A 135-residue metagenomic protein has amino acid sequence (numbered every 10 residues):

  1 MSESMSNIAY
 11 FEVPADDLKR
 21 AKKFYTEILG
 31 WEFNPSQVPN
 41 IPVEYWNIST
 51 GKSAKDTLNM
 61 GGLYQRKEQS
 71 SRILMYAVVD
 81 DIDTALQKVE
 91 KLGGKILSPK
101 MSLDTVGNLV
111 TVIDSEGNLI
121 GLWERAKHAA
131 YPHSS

Functional and structural regions predicted by a protein language model:
M1-K22, R72-M75, R125-S135: N-terminal beta-strand motif that seeds the catalytic metal site of vicinal oxygen chelate
S2-S6, E12-D56: Core segments of cupin and vicinal oxygen chelate
D17-L18, M75-L119: Vicinal oxygen chelate
E32-V38, M101-L103, K127-A130: Conserved catalytic-core motifs of GNAT/GCN5-like acyltransferases
Q37-P39, G62-Y64, I82, K88: Residue-level hotspots at or immediately adjacent to binding/recognition sites across diverse folds
P39-E44, Q69-S71, L103-N108: Short acidic/glycine-enriched loop/turn segments that link adjacent beta-strands
Y45, M60, L109-T111: Short hydrophobic/aromatic beta-strand element in the GNAT-like acyltransferase core that lines or flanks the acyl-donor
L122: Short glycine-/small-residue motifs
